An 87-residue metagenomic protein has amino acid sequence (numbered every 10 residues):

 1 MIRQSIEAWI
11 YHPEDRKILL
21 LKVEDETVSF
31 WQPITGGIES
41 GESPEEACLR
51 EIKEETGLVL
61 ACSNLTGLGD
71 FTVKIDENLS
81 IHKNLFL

Functional and structural regions predicted by a protein language model:
M1-I18, S40, K83-L85: Conserved N-terminal beta-strand and adjoining loop/helix that marks the start of the Nudix/MutT-like hydrolase domain
Q4, W31, L79: Residues that recognize and position ribonucleotide moieties
P13-K17, T27, C62, E77-S80: Short, solvent-exposed loop/turn segments that connect beta-strands within catalytic domains and beta-strand-rich
R16-E54, V59, G67: Conserved Nudix-box catalytic region and its N-terminal flanking loop in Nudix hydrolases and closely related
G57-L87: Active-site segment of metal-dependent pyrophosphate-handling enzymes, primarily the Nudix hydrolase catalytic core
